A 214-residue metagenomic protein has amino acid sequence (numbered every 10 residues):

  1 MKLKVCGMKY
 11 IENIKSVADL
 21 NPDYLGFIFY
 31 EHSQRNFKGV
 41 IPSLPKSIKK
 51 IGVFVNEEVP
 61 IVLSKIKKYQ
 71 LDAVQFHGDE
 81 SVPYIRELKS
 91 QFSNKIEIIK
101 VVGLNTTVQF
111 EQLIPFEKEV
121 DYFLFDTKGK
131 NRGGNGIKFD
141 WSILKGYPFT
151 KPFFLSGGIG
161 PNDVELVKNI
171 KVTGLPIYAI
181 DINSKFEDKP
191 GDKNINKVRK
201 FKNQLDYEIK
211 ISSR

Functional and structural regions predicted by a protein language model:
M1-R214: Conserved N-terminal beta1-alpha1 strand-loop-helix module at the mouth
